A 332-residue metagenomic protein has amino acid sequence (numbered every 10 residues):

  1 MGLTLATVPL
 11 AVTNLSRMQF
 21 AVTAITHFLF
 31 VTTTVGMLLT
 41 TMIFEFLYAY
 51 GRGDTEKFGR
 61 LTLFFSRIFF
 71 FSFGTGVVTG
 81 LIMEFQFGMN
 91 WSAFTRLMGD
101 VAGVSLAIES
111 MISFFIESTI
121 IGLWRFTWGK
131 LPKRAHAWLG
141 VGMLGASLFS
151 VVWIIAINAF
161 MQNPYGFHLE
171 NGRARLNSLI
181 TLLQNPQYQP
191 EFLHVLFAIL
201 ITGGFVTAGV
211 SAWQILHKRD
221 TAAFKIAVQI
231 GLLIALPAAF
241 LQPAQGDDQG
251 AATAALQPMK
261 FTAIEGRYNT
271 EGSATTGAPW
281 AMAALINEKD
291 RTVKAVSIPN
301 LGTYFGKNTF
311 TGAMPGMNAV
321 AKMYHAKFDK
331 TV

Functional and structural regions predicted by a protein language model:
G2-V332: Polytopic transmembrane helical bundles with strong interfacial aromatic enrichment
